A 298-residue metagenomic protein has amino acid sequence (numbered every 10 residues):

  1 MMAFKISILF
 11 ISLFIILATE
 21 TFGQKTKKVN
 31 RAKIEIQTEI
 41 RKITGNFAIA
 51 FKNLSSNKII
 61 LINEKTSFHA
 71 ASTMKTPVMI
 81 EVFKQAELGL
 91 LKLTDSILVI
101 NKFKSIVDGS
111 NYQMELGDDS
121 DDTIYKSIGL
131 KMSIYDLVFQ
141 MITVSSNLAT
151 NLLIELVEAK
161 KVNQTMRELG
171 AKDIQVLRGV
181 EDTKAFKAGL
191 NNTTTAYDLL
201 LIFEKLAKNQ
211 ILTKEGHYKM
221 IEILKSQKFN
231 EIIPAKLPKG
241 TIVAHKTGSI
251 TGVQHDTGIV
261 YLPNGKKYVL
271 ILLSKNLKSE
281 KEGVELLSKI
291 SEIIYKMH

Functional and structural regions predicted by a protein language model:
M1-K28: Bacterial Sec-dependent N-terminal signal peptides
Q24-H69: Beta-lactamase-like hydrolase cores
K25-K42, L156-E158, L201-E231, T247-H298: Structured C-terminal helix/loop/strand segments within mature extracytoplasmic catalytic/sensor domains
N46, L130, I134, L148-F203 (+1 more regions): Mid-domain, small-residue-enriched loop/turn segments at the edges of structured enzyme/sensor domains
N57, H69-K102, L270: Active-site SXXK
K92-L116, L156-E158: Acidic helix-start/capping segments at beta-turn-to-alpha-helix junctions
S105-N151: Conserved catalytic neighborhood of penicillin-recognizing serine enzymes
